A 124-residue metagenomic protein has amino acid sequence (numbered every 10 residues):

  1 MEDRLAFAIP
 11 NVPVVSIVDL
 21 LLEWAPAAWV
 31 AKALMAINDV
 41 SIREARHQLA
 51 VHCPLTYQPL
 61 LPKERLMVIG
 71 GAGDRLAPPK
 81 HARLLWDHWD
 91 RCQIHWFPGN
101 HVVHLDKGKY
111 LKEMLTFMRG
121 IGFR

Functional and structural regions predicted by a protein language model:
M1-H47, W96: Hydrolase active-site cap/lid region
L20-L22, P79, K107: Short, well-ordered secondary-structure micro-motifs
A50-L60: A short, acidic, amphipathic alpha-helical segment used as a generic capping/interface helix at domain edges
L61-K63, M67-G70, D74: Short beta-strand/loop motif that positions the catalytic acidic residue of the alpha/beta-hydrolase fold
E64, P78-D87: Short alpha-helix in the alpha/beta-hydrolase fold that links the catalytic acid
A72-A77, H101-V103: Acidic catalytic loop of the alpha/beta-hydrolase fold
R83, F97-L105, Y110-E113: Histidine-bearing beta->alpha loop at or near hydrolase active sites
C92, K109-K112, T116-R124: Alpha/beta-hydrolase-fold serine-hydrolase catalytic core, especially in secreted/extracellular enzymes
